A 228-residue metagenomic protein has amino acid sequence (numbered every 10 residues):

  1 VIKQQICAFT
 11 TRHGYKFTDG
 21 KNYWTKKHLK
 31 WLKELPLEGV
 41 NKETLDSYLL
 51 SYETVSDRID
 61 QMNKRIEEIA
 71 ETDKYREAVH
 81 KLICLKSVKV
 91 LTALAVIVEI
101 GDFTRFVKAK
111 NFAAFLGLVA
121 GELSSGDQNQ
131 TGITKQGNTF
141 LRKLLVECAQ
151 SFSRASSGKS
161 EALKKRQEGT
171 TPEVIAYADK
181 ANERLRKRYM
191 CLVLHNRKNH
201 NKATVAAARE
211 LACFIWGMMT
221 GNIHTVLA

Functional and structural regions predicted by a protein language model:
V1-K81, E168-T171, A178: Glycine-rich, often acidic, oxyanion-interacting loops/wings at catalytic, nucleic-acid, or phospho-protein interfaces
I2-I6, I59-M62, G101-R105, S151-S160 (+1 more regions): Short helix-capping/linker segments at secondary-structure and domain boundaries
Q4, D60, L91, N201-K202: Short, solvent-exposed positions on alpha-helices
Q5-T11, D19-W24, R65-I66, S125-Q128 (+3 more regions): Short coil/turn segments at secondary-structure boundaries
H80-V90, L94-N196, H200: Phosphate-backbone recognition surface of nucleic-acid-processing proteins
K187-A228: Basic, amphipathic alpha-helical segments enriched in Lys/Arg and hydrophobic/aromatic residues
